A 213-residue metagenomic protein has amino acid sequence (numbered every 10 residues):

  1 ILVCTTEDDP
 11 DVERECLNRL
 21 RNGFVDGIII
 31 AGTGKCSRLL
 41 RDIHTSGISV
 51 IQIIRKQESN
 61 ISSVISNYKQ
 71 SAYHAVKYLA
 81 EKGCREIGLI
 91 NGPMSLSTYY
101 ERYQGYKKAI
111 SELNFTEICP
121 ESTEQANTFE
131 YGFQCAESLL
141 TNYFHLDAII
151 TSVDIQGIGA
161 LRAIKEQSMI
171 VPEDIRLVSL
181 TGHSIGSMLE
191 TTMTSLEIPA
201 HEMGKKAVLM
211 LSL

Functional and structural regions predicted by a protein language model:
I1-G27: Amphipathic helical "hinge" segments at domain boundaries
R14-N22, S37, H44-Q52, K56-L213: Bacterial carbohydrate/catabolite-sensing allosteric modules
I30-A31: A glycine-rich helix N-cap at a beta->alpha junction
